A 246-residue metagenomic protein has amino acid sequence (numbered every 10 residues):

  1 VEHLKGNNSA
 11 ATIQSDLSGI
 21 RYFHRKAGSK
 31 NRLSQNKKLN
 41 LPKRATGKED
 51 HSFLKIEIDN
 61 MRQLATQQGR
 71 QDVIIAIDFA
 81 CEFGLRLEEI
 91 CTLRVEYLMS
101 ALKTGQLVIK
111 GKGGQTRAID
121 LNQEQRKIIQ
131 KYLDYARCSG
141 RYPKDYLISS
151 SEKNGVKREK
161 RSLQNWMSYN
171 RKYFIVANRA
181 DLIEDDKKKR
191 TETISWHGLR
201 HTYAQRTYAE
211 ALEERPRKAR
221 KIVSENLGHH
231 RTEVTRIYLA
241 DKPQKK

Functional and structural regions predicted by a protein language model:
V1-K30, L121: Non-catalytic DNA-binding core/recognition domains of DNA-processing enzymes
K30-R62, K110: Flexible interdomain linker/hinge and immediately adjacent N-terminus of the catalytic tyrosine-recombinase domain
I56-L87: Basic, Lys/Arg- and aromatic-enriched nucleic-acid-binding interface segment
A76-I77, E88-L93, V223: Alpha-helix N-cap/helix-start motif at helix boundaries, enriched for small hydrophobics
I90, A204, A211-G228: Active-site-proximal segment of tyrosine recombinases
T92-K131: Conserved tyrosine-mediated DNA breakage-rejoining catalytic core shared by Y-recombinases
G113, N226-K246: Catalytic-site neighborhood detector that most strongly recognizes the C-terminal catalytic loop/helix of tyrosine
E124-L199, Y203, Y208: Active-site/catalytic core of tyrosine-dependent DNA strand-transfer enzymes
